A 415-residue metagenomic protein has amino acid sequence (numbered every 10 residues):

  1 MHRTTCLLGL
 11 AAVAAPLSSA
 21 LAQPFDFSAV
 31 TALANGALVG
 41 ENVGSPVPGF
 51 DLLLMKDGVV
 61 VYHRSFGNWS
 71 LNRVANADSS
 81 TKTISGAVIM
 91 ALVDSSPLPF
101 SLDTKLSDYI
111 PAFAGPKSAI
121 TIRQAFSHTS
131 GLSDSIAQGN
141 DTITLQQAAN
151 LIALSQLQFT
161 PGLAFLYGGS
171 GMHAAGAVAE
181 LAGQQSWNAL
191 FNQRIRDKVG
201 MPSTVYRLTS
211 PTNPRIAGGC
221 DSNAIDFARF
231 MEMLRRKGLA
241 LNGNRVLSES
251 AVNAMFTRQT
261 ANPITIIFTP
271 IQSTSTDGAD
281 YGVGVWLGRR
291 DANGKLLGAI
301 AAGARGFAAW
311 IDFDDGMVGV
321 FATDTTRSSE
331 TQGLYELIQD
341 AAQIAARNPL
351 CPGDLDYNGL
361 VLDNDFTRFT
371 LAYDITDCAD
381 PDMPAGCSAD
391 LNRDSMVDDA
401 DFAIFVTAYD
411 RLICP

Functional and structural regions predicted by a protein language model:
M1-L8: Bacterial N-terminal signal peptides that target proteins for export
L8-P16: Bacterial N-terminal signal peptides
L17-A22: Sec/Tat signal peptide C-region and signal peptidase I cleavage site
Q23-R64, E180-Q185, Q193, D197 (+1 more regions): Catalytic loop of the DD-peptidase/beta-lactamase superfamily, centered on the K-T-G motif and neighboring
V43-D51, H63-Q124, F159-G168, R215-G218 (+1 more regions): Short active-site loop at a secondary-structure junction that contains or immediately precedes the catalytic residue(s)
W69-N72, S155-P161, G171-H173, T209-I216 (+2 more regions): Flexible glycine/proline-enriched surface loops and loop-helix/loop-strand junctions
N76, L92-S133, A137, L154 (+2 more regions): Active-site helix/loop module of the DD-peptidase/beta-lactamase fold, centered on the serine-lysine SxxK catalytic
N348-P415: Cellulosome-associated attachment modules in secreted, modular CAZymes
